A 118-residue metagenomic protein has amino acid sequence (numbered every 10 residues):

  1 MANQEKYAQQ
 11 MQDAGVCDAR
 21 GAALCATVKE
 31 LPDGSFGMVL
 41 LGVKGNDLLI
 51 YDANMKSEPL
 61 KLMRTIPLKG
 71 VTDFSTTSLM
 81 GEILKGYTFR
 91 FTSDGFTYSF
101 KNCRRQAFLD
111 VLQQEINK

Functional and structural regions predicted by a protein language model:
M1-V43: Anionic N-terminal interaction surfaces
N3, M63, R104-F108: Short amphipathic alpha-helical segments
N3-A14, Y51, T76-T77, T88 (+1 more regions): Membrane-topology and secretion signals of cell-surface/extracellular proteins
L31-L40, K44-G86: Phosphoinositide-binding peripheral membrane targeting modules
T92-V111: Canonical phosphoinositide-binding patch of PH/PH-like domains
I116-N117: IQ-motif-like calmodulin-binding regions
